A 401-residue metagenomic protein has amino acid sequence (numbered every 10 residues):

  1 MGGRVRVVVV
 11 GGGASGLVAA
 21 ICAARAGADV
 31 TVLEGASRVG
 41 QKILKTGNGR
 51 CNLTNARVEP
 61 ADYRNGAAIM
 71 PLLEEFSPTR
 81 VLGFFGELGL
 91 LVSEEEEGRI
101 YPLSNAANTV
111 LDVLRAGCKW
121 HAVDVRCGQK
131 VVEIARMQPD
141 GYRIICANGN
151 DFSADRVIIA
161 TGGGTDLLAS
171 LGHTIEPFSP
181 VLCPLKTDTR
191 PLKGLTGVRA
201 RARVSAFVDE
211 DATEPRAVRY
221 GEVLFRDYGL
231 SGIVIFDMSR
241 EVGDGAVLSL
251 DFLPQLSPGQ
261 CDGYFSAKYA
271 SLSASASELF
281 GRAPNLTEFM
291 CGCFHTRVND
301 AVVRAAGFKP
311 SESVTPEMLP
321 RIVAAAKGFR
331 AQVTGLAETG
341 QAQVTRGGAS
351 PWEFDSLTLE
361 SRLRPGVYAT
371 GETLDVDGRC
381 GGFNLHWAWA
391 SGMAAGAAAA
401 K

Functional and structural regions predicted by a protein language model:
V5-V32, A395-A400: N-terminal Rossmann-like FAD-binding beta1-loop-alpha1 element of flavoenzymes
V8-V10, L33, V131, I144 (+5 more regions): Short hydrophobic core segments
A24-N48: Glycine-rich FAD pyrophosphate-binding loop
S37-V39, L53-P60, L91, T174-P177 (+1 more regions): An anion/pyrophosphate-binding glycine-rich loop and adjacent beta-alpha core in soluble alpha-beta enzymes
N48-E94: Glycine-rich active-site loop/strand segments that organize a redox cofactor
C127, D300-D377: A glycine-rich dinucleotide-binding beta-alpha-beta segment and adjacent secondary-structure elements that constitute
C127-G141: A conserved short coil-to-beta-strand element within the FAD-binding core of flavoproteins
R156, A160-D166, L171, D375-K401: A conserved FAD-binding loop/helix module that cradles the flavin
